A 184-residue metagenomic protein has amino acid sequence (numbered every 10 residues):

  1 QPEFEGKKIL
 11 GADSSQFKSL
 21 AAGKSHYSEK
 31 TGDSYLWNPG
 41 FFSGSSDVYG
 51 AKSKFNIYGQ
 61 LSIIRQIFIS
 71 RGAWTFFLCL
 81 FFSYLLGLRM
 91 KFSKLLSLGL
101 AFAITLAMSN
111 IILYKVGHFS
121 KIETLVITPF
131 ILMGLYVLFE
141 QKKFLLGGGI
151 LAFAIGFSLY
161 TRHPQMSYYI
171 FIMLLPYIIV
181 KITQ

Functional and structural regions predicted by a protein language model:
Q1-L80, F102-P129: Membrane-interface coil-to-helix junctions
L80-R89, K94-T183: Membrane-embedded helix bundles of polyisoprenyl
